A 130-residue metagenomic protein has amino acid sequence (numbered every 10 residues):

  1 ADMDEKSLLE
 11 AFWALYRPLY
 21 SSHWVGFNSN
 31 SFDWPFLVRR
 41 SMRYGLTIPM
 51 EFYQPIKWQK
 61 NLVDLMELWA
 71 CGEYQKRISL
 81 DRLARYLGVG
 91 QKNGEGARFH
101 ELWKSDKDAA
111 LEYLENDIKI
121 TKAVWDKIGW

Functional and structural regions predicted by a protein language model:
A1-R17: Conserved RNase H-like, two-metal-ion catalytic cores of nucleic-acid enzymes
D2, S21-E112, N116-W130: Metal-dependent phosphoesterase core characteristic of DEDDh/y 3'-5' exonuclease domains
